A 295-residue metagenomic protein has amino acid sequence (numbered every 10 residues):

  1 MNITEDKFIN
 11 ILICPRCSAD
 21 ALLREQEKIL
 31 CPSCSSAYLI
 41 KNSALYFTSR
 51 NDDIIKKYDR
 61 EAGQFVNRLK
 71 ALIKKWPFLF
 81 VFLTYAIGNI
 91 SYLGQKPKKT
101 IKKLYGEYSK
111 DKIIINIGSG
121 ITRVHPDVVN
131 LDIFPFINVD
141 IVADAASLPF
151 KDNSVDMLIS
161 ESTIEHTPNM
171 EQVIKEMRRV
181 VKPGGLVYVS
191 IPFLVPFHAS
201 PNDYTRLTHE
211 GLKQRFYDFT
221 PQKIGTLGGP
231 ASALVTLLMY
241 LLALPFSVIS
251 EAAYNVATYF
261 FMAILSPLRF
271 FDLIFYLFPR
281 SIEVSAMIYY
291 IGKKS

Functional and structural regions predicted by a protein language model:
M1-I3, A71-L72, F82-G88, K102-K103 (+2 more regions): N-terminal short leaders/motifs
N2-I3, K7-N67: N-terminal juxtadomain amphipathic helix that follows a signal peptide/anchor or precedes a small N-terminal auxiliary
D6-F8, E107-Y108, T122, I282-E283: Short, flexible hinge/linker loops that cap or flank conserved catalytic cores
R50-D52, N153, K293-S295: Short loop segments at secondary-structure junctions
Y58-K103: Class I SAM-dependent methyltransferase Rossmann-like catalytic core, especially the SAM/SAH-binding loop
Q95-K99, V139-D140, F271-I274: Short gly/ser/thr-rich secondary-structure transition/capping motifs
K99-H198, T208-K213, Y290-G292: Conserved SAM-binding loop
E171-Q172, K182, L186-S295: S-adenosyl-L-methionine-dependent methyltransferase catalytic module, highlighting the catalytic core
